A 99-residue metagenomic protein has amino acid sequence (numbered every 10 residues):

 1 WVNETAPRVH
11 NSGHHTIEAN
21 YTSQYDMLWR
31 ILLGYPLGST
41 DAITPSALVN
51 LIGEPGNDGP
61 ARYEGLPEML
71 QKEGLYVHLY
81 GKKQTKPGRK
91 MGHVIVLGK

Functional and structural regions predicted by a protein language model:
W1-N3: Protein kinase-like catalytic core scaffold
A6-D58: Active-site "cap" helix and flanking loop/linker of ATP-utilizing ligase/carboxylase catalytic domains
Y21-Y25, P67-Q71, V96-G98: Short, low-complexity, polar/charged sequence segments that are solvent-exposed and flexible
I43-T44, L51-T85: Glycine-rich active-site loop/lid that clamps phosphate-bearing ligands
L79-K99: Generic C-terminus detector
